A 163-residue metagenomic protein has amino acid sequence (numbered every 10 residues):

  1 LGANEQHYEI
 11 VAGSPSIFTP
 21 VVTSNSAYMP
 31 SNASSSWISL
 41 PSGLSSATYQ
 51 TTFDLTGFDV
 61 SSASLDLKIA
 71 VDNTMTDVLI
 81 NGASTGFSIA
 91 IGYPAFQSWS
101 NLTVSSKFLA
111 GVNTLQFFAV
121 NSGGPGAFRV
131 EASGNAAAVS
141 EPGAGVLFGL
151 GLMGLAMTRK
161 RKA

Functional and structural regions predicted by a protein language model:
L1-S64, F117, N121: Extended carbohydrate-recognition surfaces in non-catalytic/accessory domains of CAZymes and lectin-like proteins
S46-T48, A95-Q97, S140: Short, solvent-exposed coil/turn segments
D59, V71-D72: Short loop/turn positions at the edges of beta-strands in beta-sheet-rich folds
A70, T76-A136: Beta-strand-rich ligand-recognition modules
S140-T158: A short, hydrophobic C-terminal helix/tail in secreted or cell-surface proteins
R161-A163: Short, charged juxtamembrane terminal tails flanking transmembrane helices
